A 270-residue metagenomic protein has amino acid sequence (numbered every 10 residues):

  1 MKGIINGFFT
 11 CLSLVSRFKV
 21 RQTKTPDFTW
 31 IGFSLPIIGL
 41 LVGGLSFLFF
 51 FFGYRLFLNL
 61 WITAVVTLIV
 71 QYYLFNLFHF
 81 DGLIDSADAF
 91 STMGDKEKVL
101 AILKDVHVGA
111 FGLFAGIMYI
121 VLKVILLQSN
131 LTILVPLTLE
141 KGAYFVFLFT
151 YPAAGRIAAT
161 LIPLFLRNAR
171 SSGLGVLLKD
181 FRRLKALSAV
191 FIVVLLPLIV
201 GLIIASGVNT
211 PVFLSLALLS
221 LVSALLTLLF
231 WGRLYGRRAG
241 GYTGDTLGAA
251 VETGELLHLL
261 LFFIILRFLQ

Functional and structural regions predicted by a protein language model:
M1-N76, G94-D95, G112-Q270: Hydrophobic alpha-helical transmembrane segments
L74-G112: Aspartate-rich (DDxxD/NDxxD/DxxxD) Mg2+/diphosphate-binding motifs and their adjoining helix-loop segments
